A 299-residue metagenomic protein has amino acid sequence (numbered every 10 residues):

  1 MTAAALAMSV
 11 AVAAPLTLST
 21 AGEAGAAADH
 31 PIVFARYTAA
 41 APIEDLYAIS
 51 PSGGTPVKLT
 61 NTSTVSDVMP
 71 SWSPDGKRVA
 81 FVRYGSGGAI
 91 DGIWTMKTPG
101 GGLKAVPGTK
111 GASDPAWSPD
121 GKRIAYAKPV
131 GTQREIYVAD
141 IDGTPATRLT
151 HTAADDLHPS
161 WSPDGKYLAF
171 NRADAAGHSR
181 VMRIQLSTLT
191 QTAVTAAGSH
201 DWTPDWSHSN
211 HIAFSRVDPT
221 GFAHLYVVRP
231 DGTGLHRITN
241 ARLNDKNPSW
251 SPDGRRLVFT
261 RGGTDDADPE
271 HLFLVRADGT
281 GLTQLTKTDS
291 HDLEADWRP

Functional and structural regions predicted by a protein language model:
M1-A26: Secretory targeting and sorting signals
G22-P299: Sequence signature of WD/YWTD-type beta-propeller architectures
